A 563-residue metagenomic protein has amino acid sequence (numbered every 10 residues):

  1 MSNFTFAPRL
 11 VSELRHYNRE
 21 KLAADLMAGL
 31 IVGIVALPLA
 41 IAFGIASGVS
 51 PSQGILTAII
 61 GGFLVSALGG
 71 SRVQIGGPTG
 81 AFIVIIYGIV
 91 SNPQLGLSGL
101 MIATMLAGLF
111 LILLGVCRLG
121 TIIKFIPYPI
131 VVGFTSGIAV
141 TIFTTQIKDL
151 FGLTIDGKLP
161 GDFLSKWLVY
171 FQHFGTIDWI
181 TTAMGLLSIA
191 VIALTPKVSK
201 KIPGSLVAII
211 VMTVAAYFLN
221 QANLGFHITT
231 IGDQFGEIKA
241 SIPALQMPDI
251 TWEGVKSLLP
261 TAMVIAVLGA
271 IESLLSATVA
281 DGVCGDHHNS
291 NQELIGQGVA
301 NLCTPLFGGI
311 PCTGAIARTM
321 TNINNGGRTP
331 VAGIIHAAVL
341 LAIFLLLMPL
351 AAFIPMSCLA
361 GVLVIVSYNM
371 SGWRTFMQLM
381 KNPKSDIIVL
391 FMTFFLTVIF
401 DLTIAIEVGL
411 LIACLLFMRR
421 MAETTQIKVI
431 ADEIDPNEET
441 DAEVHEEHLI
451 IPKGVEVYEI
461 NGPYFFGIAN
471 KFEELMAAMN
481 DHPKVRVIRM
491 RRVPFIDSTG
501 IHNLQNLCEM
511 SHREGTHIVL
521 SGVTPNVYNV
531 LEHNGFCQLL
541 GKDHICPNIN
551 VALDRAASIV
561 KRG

Functional and structural regions predicted by a protein language model:
M1-N437, G515, G535: Transmembrane helical cores of multi-pass ion-transport proteins
A28, I189, A193, N470 (+3 more regions): Short, contiguous clusters of charged residues that form electrostatic/catalytic patches at enzyme active sites, used
G76, G133, L520-S521, C546: Active-site-adjacent beta-strand anchor residues
I86, W167, F472-M476, A552 (+1 more regions): Generic hydrophobic alpha-helical segments
A338, V527-Y528, P547: Short secondary-structure capping/turn micro-motifs that flank functional sites
N369-L539, A557-G563: The feature marks cytosolic C-terminal regulatory regions of anion transporters and related permeases
L539-R555: Short acidic-hydrophobic, aromatic-tinged amphipathic segments that line or gate anion-handling sites
